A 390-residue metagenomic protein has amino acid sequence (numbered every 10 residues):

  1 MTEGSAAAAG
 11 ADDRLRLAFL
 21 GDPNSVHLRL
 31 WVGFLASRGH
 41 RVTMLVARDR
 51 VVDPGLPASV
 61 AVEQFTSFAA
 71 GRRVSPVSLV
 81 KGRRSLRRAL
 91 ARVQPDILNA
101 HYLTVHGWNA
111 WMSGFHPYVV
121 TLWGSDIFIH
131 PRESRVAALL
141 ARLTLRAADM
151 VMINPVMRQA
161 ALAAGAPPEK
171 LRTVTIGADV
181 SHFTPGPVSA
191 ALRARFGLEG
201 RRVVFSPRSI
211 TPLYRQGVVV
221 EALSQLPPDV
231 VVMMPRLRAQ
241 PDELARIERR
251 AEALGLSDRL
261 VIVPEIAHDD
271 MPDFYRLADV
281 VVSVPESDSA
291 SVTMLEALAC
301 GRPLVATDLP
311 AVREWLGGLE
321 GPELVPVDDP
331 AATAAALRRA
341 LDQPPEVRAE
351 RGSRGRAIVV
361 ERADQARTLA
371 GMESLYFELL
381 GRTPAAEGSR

Functional and structural regions predicted by a protein language model:
M1-A58, S224, A366, P384-R390: N-terminal subdomain of nucleotide-sugar transferases
R50, A178, V231-E248: Glycosyltransferase donor-sugar binding loop
L90, E265-I266, D273-A278: Short alpha-helical donor nucleotide-sugar binding micro-motif in glycosyltransferases
V151, G197-Y214, V220-P227, M233: Conserved donor-binding/catalytic core segment of Leloir-type glycosyltransferases
A245-E265: Nucleotide-activated donor-binding/catalytic signature segment of Leloir-type glycosyltransferases, i.e., the conserved
E286: Aromatic "clamp/platform" in nucleotide-sugar-dependent glycosyltransferases that forms part of the donor/acceptor
P303-A306, R313: Short hydrophobic beta-strand element within catalytic cores of glycosyltransferases and related nucleotide-activated
G318-A331, R339-P345: Conserved acidic donor-binding segment of nucleotide-sugar-dependent glycosyltransferases
